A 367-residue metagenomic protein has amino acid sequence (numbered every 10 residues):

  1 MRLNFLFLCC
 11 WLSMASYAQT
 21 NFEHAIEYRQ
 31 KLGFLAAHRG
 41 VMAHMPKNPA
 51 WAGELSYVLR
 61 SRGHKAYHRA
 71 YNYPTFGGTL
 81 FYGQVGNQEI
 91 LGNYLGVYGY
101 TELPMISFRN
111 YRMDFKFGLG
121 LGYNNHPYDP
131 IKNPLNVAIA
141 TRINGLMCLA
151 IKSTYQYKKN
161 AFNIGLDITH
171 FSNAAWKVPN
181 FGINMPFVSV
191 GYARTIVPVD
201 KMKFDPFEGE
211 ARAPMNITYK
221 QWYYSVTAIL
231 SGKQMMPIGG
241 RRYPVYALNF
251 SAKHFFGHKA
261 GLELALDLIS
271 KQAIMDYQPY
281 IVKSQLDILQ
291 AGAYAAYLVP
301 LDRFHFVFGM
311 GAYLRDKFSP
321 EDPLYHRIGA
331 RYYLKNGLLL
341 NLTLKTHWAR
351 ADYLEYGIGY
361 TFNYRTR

Functional and structural regions predicted by a protein language model:
Q19-R62, D205-K253, T361-N363, R367: Short glycine/proline- and aromatic-enriched beta-strand/turn motifs that initiate or cap beta-hairpins
F22, K47-G53, N72, L91-V97 (+8 more regions): Residues that define the transmembrane beta-barrel architecture of outer-membrane proteins
H24-Y28, P74-F76, M113-L119, F162-L166 (+8 more regions): Transmembrane beta-strands of outer-membrane beta-barrel proteins
Y28, L55-L59, G99-M105, F117-L121 (+9 more regions): Residues on the lipid-exposed face of transmembrane beta-strands in outer-membrane beta-barrel proteins
Q30-A36, L59-S61, L80-G86, L119-P127 (+9 more regions): Transmembrane beta-strands of outer-membrane beta-barrel pores
H38-A43, E89-G92, P127-N133, A174-F181 (+5 more regions): Outer-membrane beta-barrel translocator domains and adjoining extracellular loop/strand segments of Gram-negative
L55, N184-D205, A351-R367: Outer-membrane beta-barrel "beta-signal"
H64-Y67, R109-M113, Y157-I164, P198-M202 (+4 more regions): Repeated loop/turn-to-beta-strand initiation elements of outer-membrane beta-barrel proteins
